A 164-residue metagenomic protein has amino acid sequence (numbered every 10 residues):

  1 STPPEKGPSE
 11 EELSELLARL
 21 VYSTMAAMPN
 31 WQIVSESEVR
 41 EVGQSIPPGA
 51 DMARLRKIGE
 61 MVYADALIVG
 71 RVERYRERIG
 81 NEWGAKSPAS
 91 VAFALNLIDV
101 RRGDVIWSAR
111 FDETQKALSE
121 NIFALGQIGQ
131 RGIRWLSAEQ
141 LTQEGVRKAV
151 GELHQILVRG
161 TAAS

Functional and structural regions predicted by a protein language model:
S1-E73, V100, D104-S108, E144-R159: N-terminal segment of the mature soluble domain
L13, W83-K86: Short, glycine/charged-enriched secondary-structure capping and boundary segments
D51, K86-S87: Short, hinge-like loop/turn segments at secondary-structure boundaries
I58-V62, A85, I98-S164: C-terminal/domain-edge helix-coil "capping" segments
A66, A89-V91: Hydrophobic core residues within well-ordered beta-strands of beta-rich domains
E77-E82: Extracytoplasmic/secreted cell-surface and envelope-processing proteins
A92-N96: Conserved beta-strand and immediately adjacent loop positions that scaffold enzyme active sites
